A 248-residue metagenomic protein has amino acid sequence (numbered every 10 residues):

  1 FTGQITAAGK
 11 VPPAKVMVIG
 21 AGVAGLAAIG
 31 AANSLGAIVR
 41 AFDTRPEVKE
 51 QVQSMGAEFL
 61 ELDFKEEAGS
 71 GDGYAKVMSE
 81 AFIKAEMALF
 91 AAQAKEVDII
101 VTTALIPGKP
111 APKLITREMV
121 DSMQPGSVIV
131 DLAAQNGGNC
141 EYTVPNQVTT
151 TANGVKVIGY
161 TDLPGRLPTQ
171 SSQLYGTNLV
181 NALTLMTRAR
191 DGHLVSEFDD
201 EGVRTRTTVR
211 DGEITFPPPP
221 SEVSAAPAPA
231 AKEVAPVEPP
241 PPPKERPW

Functional and structural regions predicted by a protein language model:
F1-Q93: Glycine-rich phosphate/diphosphate-binding loop of Rossmann-like nucleotide-binding domains
Q4, P13, A134, C140-E222: Adenosine-phosphate binding glycine-rich loop
N33-L35, M55-A57, T116-S122, V144-V148 (+1 more regions): Short, solvent-exposed amphipathic alpha-helical segments in soluble enzyme and RNA/protein-processing domains
L35-I38, F42-R45, M55, L62 (+7 more regions): Change "in soluble alpha/beta enzymes" to "in soluble alpha/beta proteins
E47, A85, A92, Q124 (+2 more regions): Charged, alpha-helix-enriched surfaces in structured cytosolic catalytic cores of large nucleotide-utilizing machines
K49-E50, G69-S70, K109-A111, G137-E141 (+1 more regions): Short acidic/glycine-rich loop or secondary-structure boundary segments that cap or lie
I99-I158: ADP-ribose/adenylate-binding Rossmann-like module
A228-W248: Cytosolic-side membrane-insertion boundary helix
